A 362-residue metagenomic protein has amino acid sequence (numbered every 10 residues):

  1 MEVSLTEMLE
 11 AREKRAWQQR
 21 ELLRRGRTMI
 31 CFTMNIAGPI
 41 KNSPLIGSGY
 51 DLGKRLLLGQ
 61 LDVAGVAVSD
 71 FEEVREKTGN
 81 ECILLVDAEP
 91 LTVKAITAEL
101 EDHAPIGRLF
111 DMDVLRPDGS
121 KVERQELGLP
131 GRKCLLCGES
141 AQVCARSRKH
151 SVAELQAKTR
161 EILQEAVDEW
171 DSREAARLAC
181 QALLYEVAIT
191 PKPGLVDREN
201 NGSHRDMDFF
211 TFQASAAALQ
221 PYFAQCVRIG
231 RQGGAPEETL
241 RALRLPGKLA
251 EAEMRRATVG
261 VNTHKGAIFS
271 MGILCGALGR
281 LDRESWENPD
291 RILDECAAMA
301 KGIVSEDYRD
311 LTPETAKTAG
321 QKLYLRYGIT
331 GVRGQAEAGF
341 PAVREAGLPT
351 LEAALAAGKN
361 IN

Functional and structural regions predicted by a protein language model:
M1-A64, R75, A95, E99-D168: Long, contiguous binding/interaction regions
I30-E89, M207-G230: Short, well-structured hydrophobic secondary-structure segments
N42-S43, P90-T97, W286-R291: Short, conserved charged micro-motifs
S69-N80, D113-G119, K265-F269: Short, glycine/charge-rich beta-strand/loop segments that flank catalytic centers and engage negatively charged groups
D70-E73, K121-E126, R255-T263: Catalytic micro-motifs at enzyme active sites that drive phosphoryl/nucleotidyl and oxygen chemistry
A88, A95-E126, R132-K133, G138 (+1 more regions): An internal, amphipathic alpha-helical element
D168-G234, L240, L278-N362: Phosphate-rich cofactor/ligand-interacting catalytic cores and adjacent structured alpha/beta frameworks
F223-R280: Long, hydrophobic/aromatic-enriched structural stretches that serve as scaffold segments
